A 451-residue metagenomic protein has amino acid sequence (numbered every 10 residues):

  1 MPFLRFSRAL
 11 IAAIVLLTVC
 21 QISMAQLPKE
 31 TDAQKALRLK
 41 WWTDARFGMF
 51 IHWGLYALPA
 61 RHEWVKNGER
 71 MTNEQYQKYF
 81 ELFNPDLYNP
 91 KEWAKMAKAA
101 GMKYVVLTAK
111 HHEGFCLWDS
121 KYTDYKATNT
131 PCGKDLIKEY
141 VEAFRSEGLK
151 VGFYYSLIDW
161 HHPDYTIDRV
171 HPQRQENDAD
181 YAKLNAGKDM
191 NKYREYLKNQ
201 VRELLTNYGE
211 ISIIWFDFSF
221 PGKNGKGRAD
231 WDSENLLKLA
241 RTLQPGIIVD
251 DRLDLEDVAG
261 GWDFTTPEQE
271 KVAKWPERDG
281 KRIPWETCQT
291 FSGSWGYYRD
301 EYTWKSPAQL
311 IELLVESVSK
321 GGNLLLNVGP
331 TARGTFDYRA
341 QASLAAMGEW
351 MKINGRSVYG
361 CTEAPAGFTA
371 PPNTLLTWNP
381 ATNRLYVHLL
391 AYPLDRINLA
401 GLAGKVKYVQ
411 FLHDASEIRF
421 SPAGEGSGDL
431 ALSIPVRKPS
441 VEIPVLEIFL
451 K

Functional and structural regions predicted by a protein language model:
M1-I11: Bacterial N-terminal signal peptides that target proteins for export
A13-L16: Short, linear, compositionally biased motifs with a strong N-terminal bias
Q26-K451: Mature catalytic domains of secreted/periplasmic carbohydrate-active enzymes
